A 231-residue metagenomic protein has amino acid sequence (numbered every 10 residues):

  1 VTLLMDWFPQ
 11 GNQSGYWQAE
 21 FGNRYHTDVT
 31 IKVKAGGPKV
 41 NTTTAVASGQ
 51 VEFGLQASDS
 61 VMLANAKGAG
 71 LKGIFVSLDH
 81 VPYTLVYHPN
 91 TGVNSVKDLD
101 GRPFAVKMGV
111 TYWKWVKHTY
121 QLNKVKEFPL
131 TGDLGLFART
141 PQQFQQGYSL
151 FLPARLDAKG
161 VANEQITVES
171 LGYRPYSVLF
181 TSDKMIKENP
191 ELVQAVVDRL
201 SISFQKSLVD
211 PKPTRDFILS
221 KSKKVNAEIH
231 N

Functional and structural regions predicted by a protein language model:
V1-L130, L136-G147, Y173: Short, glycine-/small- and polar/acidic-enriched structural segments that line small-molecule recognition paths
G15-Q18, L63, W115, R155 (+3 more regions): Alpha-helical scaffold segments in soluble metabolic enzymes
E20-R24, Y120, G160, P211 (+1 more regions): Active-site catalytic pocket residues across diverse enzymes, especially alpha/beta-hydrolases
N65, K97, G160, P190 (+1 more regions): Short, flexible helix/strand-to-coil boundary loops that buttress conserved ligand/catalytic motifs in alpha/beta
S77-Y87, D157-M185, N189, V193 (+1 more regions): Periplasmic-binding protein-like
G101, T140-Q143, S182-I186, S201-S207: Second-shell loop/turn segments in exported
L150-A154: Flexible, acidic/glycine-enriched loop-and-adjacent beta/alpha segments that face the extracytoplasmic/periplasmic side
E188-N231: Secondary-structure end/capping motifs
